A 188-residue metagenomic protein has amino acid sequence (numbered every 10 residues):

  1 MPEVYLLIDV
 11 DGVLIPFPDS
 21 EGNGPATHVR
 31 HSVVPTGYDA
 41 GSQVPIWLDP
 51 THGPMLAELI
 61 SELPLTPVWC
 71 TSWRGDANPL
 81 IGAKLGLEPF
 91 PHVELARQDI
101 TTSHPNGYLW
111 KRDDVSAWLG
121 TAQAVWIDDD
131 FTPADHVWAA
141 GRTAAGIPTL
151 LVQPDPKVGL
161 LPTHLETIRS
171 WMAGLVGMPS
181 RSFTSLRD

Functional and structural regions predicted by a protein language model:
M1-E3, G120-T121: Alpha-helical hydrophobic/aromatic positions enriched in membrane-embedded helices and signal peptides
P2-T101: Alpha-helical substrate-recognition element adjacent to the catalytic core
L80-D188: C-terminal cap/substrate-recognition subdomain and adjoining C-terminal extension of metal-dependent phosphatase-like
